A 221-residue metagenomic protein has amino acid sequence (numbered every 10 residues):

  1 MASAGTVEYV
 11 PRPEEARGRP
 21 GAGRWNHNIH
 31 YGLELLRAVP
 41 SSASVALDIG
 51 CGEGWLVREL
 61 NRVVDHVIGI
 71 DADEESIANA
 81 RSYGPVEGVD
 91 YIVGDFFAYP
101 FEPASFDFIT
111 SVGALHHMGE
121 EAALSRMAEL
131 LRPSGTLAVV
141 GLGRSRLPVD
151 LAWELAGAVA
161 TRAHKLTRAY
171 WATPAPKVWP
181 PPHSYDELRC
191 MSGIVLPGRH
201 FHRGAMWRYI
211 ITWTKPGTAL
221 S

Functional and structural regions predicted by a protein language model:
N26-S44: Conserved alpha-helix/loop element of class I SAM-dependent methyltransferases that forms part of the SAM/SAH-binding
S44-G52: Conserved class I S-adenosyl-L-methionine
E53-W55, E59-A98: Class I SAM-dependent methyltransferase SAM/SAH-binding core
T110: A conserved beta-strand element that flanks and buttresses the S-adenosyl-L-methionine
M118-M127: A short, conserved alpha-helix within the catalytic core of class I
S134-G141: Conserved beta-strand signature within the Rossmann-like core of class I S-adenosyl-L-methionine
G143-M191: C-terminal alpha-helical "lid/dimerization" subdomain adjacent to the S-adenosyl-L-methionine
V178-P216: Conserved Class I S-adenosyl-L-methionine
